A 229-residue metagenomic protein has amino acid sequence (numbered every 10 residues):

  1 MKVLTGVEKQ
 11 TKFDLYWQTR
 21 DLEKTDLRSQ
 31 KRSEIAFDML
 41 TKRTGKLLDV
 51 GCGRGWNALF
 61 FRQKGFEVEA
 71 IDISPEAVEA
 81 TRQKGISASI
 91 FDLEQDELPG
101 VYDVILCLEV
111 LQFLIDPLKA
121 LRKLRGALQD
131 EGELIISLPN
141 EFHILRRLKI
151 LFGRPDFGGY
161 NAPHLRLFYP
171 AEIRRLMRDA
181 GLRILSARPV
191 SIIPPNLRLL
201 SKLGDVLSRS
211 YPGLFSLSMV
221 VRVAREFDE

Functional and structural regions predicted by a protein language model:
M1-G100, V104, L108, L118-L121 (+4 more regions): Conserved N-terminal segment of class I S-adenosyl-L-methionine
Q30, L114, R166-P170, G213-L214: Short, solvent-exposed loop/helix junctions and linker helices that flank or host conserved functional motifs
E109-F113: Short catalytic micro-motifs in class I SAM-dependent methyltransferases
L124: Class I S-adenosylmethionine-dependent transferase superfamily signal
L128-L134: Short glycine-dipeptide loop
I135-F157: Conserved class I S-adenosyl-L-methionine
P155-E172: Acceptor-substrate binding/catalytic loop of class I
A171-R188: A SAM-dependent methyltransferase catalytic signature shared across enzymes that methylate proteins
